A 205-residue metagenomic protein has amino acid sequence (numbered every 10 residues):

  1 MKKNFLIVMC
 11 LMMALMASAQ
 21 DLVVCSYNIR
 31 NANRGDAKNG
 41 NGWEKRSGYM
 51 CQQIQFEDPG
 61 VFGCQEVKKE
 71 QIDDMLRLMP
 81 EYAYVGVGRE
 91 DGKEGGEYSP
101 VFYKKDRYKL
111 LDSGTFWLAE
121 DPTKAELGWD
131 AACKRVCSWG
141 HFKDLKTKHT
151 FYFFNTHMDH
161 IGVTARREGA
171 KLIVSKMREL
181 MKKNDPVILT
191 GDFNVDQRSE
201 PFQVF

Functional and structural regions predicted by a protein language model:
M1-D21: Bacterial Sec-dependent N-terminal signal peptides
A17-M79, R89-G96, K171: N-terminal, active-site-proximal structural segment of metallo-dependent hydrolase catalytic domains
L22, G60-V61, F151, P186-I188: Short, Asp-centered acidic motifs that coordinate Mg2+ and/or phosphate in catalytic or ligand-binding sites
Y27-I29, T156-M158, D192-F193: Active-site metal-binding loops of divalent metal-dependent hydrolases
G35-N39, D121-W129, T156-T164: Surface-exposed cleft-lining segments at the edges of enzyme active sites
F56-D58, D144-K148, L180-N184: Glycine-rich phosphate-binding loop signature in dinucleotide/nucleotide-binding domains
V61-F154: Structured beta-strand-rich core segments of catalytic domains in phosphoester-bond hydrolases
I161-F205: Metal-dependent phosphoesterases centered on the DNase I-like endonuclease/exonuclease/phosphatase
